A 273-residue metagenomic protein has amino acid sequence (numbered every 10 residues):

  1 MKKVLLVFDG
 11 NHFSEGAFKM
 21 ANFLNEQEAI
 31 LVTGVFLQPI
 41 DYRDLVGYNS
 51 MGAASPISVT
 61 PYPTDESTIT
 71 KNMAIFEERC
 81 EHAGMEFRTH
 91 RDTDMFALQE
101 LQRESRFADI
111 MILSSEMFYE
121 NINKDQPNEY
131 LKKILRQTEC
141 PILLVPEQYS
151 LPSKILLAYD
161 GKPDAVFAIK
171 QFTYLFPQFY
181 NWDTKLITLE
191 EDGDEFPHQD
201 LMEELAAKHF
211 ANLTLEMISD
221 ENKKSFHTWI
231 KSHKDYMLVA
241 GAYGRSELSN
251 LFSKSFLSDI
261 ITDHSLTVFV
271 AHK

Functional and structural regions predicted by a protein language model:
M1-I57, Q137, S150-I218, D235: Small/aliphatic-rich secondary-structure junction motif
L6, L113-S114, L157, A240: Redox-cofactor binding/interface segments in oxidoreductases and associated redox assembly factors
F13, E120, S246-L248: Short glycine-rich, flexible loops that bind phosphorylated cofactors or substrates
P39, A74-M111, K208-L238, A242-S258 (+1 more regions): Structural beta-alpha unit
S55-T70: A short acidic, glycine-rich active-site loop that binds or catalyzes chemistry on phosphate/adenosine moieties
F87-V145: Hydrophobic alpha-helical segments and helix pairs
S115-E116, G241-Y243, H272-K273: Short secondary-structure boundary segments
D263-K273: Short, flexible loop segments at boundaries between secondary-structure elements
